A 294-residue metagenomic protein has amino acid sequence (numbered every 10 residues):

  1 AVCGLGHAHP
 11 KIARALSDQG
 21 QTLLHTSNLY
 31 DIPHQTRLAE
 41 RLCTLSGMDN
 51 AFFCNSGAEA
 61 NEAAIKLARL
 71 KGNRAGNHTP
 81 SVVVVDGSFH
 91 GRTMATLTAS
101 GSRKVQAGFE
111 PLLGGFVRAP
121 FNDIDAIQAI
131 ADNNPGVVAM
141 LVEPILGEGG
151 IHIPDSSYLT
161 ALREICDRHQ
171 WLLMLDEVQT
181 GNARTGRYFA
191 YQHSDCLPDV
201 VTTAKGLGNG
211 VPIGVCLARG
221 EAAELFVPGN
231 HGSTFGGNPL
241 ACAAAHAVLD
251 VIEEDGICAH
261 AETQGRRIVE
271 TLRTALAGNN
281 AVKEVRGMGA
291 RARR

Functional and structural regions predicted by a protein language model:
A1-R294: Conserved N-terminal phosphate-binding loop of PLP-dependent enzymes in the Aspartate aminotransferase
